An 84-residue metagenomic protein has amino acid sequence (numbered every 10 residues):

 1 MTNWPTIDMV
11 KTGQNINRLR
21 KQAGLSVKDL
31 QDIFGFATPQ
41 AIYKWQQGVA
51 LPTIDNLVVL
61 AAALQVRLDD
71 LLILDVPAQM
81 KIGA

Functional and structural regions predicted by a protein language model:
M1-Q22: A short, Lys/Arg-rich alpha-helix, primarily the initiator
T2-T6, A62, L72-A84: Short, charged recognition helix plus adjacent turn of helix-turn-helix-like nucleic-acid-binding domains
N17, K28, V58: Residues within the helices of the helix-turn-helix
R20, Q31, A61: The alpha-helix within a helix-turn-helix
A23-K44: Short alpha-helical DNA-recognition segment
W45-Q46, N56, D75: DNA major-groove recognition helix of helix-turn-helix
D55-D70: DNA major-groove recognition helix of helix-turn-helix/homeodomain DNA-binding modules
